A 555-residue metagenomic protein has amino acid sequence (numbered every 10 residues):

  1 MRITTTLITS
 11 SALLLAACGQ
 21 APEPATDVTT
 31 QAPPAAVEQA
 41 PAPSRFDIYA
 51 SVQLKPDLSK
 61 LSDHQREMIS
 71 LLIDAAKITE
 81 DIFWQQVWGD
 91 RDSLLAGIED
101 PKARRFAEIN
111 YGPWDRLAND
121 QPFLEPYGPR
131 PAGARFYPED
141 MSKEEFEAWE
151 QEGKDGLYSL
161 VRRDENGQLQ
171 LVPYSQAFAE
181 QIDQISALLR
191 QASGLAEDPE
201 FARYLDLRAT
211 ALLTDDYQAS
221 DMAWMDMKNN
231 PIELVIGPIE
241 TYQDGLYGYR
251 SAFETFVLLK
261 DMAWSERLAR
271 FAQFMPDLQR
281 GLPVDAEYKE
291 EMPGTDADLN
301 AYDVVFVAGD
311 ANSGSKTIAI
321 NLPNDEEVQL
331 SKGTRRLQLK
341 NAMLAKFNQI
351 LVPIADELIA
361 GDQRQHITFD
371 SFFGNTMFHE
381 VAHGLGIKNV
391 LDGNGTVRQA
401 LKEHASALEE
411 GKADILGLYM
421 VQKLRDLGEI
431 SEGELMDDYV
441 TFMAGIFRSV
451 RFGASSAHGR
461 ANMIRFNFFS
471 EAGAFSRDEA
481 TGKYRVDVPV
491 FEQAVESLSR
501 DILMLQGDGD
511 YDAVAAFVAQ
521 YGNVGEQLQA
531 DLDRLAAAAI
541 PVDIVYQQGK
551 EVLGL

Functional and structural regions predicted by a protein language model:
L14-A17: C-terminal motif of bacterial Sec signal peptides marking the signal peptidase cleavage site
G19-P22: Bacterial signal peptide processing site
P34-Y204: N-terminal helix-rich structural modules
S62, G374-K388, A413, L418: Active-site recognition of the HExxH zinc-binding catalytic motif
Y174-R364, T368: Contiguous, non-catalytic segments that form substrate-binding/exosite surfaces or channel walls
D198, S406-K423: An active-site-proximal "capping" alpha-helix that borders the catalytic cofactor pocket
I387-G411: Post-HEXXH active-site segment of zinc metalloproteases
L418-A516, Q520: Long, well-structured alpha-helical subdomains associated with metal-dependent extracellular/ecto-lumenal hydrolases
